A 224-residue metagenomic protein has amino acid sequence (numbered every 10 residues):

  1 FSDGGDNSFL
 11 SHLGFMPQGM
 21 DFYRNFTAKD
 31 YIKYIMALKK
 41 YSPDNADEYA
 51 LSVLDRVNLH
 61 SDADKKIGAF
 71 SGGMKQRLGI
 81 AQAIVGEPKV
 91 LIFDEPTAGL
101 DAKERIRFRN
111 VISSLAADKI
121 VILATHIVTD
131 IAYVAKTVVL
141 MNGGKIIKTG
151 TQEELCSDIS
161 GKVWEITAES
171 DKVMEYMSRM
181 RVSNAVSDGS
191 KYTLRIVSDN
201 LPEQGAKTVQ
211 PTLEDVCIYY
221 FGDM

Functional and structural regions predicted by a protein language model:
K33, A37, D44-D62: Conserved ABC ATPase "signature" region
K66-F70: Conserved ABC ATPase signature
I80: Hydrophobic anchor residue at the start of the ABC signature
E87: Conserved catalytic motifs of ABC-family nucleotide-binding domains
L91-D94: Catalytic Walker B motif of ABC-type/P-loop ATPase nucleotide-binding domains
T149-G150: ABC ATPase "signature
